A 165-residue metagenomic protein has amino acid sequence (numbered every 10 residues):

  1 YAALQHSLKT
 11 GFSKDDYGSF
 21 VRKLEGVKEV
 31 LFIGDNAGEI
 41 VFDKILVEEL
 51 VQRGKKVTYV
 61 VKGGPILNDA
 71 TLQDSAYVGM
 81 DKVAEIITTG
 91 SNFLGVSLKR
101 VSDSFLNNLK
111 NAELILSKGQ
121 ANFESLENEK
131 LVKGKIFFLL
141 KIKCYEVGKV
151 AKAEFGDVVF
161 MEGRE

Functional and structural regions predicted by a protein language model:
Y1-V27: Electropositive, gly/pro-rich neighborhoods at or near active sites that engage anionic ligands
L4-H6, L31-I33, I86-L94: Short, basic, glycine/proline-bearing loop/turn elements
K14, I40-V41, D69: Loop/helix-junction capping segments adjacent to catalytic residues or to phosphate/diphosphate-binding pockets
K28-E29, K55-Y59, K135: Residues at the starts of beta-strands that form the adenosine-phosphate
E29-L31, E113-L114: Structural motif
N36-Y59: Histidine-anchored nucleotide/phosphate-binding helix
D43-K44, L72, Q120: Conserved strand-to-helix beginnings and helix N-cap segments that scaffold or border functional pockets
K62, L67, S75-E165: C-terminal functional extensions of proteins
